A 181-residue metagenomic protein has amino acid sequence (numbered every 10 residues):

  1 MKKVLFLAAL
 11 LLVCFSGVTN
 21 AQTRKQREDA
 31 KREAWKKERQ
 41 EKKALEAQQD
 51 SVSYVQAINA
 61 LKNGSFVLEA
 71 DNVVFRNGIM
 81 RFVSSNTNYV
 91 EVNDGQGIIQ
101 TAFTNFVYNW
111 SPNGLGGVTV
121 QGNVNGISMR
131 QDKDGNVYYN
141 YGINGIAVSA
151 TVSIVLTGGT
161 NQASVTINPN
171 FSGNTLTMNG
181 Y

Functional and structural regions predicted by a protein language model:
M1-R27: Bacterial Sec-dependent N-terminal signal peptides
V18-A60: Sec-dependent signal peptide cleavage junction
D29, N125-Y181: Helix-rich interaction surfaces within compact, conserved domain-sized segments that mediate assembly or partner
V52-S53, A70-S85: N-terminal post-signal-peptidase region of extra-cytosolic proteins
A60, E91, I98, V155-T157: Well-ordered beta-strand positions
L61-V73: A short, Trp-centered hydrophobic/proline-enriched beta-strand micro-motif
F75-R76, F106, V148-T151: Short beta-strands and strand-coil junctions in structured, solvent-facing domains, enriched
M80-D134: Mid-length scaffold segments of soluble, non-membrane domains
